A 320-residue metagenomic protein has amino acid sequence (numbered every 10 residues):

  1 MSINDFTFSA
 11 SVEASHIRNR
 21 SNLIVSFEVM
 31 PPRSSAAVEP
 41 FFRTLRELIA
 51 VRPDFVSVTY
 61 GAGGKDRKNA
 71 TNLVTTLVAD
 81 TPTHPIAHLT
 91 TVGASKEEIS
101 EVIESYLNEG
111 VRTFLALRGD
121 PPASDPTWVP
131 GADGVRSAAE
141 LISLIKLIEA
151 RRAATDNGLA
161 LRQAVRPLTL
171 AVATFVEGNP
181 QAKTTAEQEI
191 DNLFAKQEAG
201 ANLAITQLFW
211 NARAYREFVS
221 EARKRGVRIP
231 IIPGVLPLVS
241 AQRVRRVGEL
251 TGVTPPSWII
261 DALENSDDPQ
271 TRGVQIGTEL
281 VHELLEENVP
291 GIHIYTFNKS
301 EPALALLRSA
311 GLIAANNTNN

Functional and structural regions predicted by a protein language model:
S2-V58: Conserved N-terminal beta1-alpha1 strand-loop-helix module at the mouth
D5-S15, A36-E39, G64-T76, S95-E101 (+4 more regions): Active-site-adjacent beta->alpha loops and helix N-cap segments on the catalytic face of soluble alpha/beta enzymes
D5-S15, D133-A164, A171-G178, K183 (+2 more regions): Active-site pocket-lining/capping segments in soluble small-molecule metabolic enzymes
N19-I24, R52-F55, T81-P85, G110-R112 (+4 more regions): Short, well-ordered coil/turn segments that N-cap beta-strands
I24-F42, P85-E97, T169-Q188, L263-Q275: Active-site mouth loops of central-metabolism enzymes
S26, S57, L115-A116, I205 (+1 more regions): Conserved beta-strand positions in the central sheet of alpha/beta enzyme cores
E28, V56, Y106, K196 (+3 more regions): Conserved, mostly hydrophobic/aromatic
V29-P32, T59-G63, H88-A94, G119-D120 (+5 more regions): Active-site beta-loop-alpha junctions enriched in small/polar residues
